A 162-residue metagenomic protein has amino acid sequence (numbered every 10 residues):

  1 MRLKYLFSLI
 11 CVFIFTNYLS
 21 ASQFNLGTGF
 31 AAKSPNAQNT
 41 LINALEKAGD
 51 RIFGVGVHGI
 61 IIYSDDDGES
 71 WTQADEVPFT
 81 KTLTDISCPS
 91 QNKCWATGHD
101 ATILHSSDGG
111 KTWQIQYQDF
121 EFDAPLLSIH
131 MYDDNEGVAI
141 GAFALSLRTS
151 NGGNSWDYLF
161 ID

Functional and structural regions predicted by a protein language model:
M1-F7: Bacterial N-terminal signal peptides that target proteins for export
S8-N17: Bacterial N-terminal signal peptides
S20-D162: Residue-level hotspots at or immediately adjacent to binding/recognition sites across diverse folds
